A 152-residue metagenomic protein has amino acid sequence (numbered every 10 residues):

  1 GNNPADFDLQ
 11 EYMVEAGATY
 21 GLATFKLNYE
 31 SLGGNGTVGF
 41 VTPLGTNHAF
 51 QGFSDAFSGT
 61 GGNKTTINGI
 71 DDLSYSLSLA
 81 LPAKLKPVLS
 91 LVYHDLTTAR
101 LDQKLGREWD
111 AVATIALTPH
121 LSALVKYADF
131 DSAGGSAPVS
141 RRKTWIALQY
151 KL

Functional and structural regions predicted by a protein language model:
G1-A18, K26: A conserved active-site cap/scaffold subdomain adjacent to cofactor or substrate pockets
G1-N2, Y20-L22, Y29-N35, L81 (+3 more regions): Transmembrane beta-strands of outer-membrane beta-barrel pores
N2-A5, A56-N68, T98-K104, S132-V139: Outer-membrane beta-barrel domain signature
D8-Y12, G21, G69-L73, L105-W109 (+2 more regions): Residues that define the transmembrane beta-barrel architecture of outer-membrane proteins
V14-A16, L27, Y75-L77, A111 (+1 more regions): Membrane-embedded beta-strands of outer-membrane beta-barrel proteins, especially the hydrophobic/small aromatic
L22-L27, A83-L91, I115-V125: Repeated loop/turn-to-beta-strand initiation elements of outer-membrane beta-barrel proteins
T37-S76, I146: Surface-exposed coil loops of outer-membrane beta-barrel proteins
I115, S140-L152: Outer-membrane beta-barrel "beta-signal"
